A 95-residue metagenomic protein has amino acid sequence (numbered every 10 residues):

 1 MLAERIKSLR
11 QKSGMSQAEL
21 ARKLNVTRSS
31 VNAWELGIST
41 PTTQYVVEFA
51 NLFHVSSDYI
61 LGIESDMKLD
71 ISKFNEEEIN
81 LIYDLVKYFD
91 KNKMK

Functional and structural regions predicted by a protein language model:
M1-I63: Helix-turn-helix-like N-terminal two-helix hairpins of bacterial/phage DNA-binding regulators
E64-K95: Interfacial/linker helices and their anchor residues that mediate assembly or domain coupling
